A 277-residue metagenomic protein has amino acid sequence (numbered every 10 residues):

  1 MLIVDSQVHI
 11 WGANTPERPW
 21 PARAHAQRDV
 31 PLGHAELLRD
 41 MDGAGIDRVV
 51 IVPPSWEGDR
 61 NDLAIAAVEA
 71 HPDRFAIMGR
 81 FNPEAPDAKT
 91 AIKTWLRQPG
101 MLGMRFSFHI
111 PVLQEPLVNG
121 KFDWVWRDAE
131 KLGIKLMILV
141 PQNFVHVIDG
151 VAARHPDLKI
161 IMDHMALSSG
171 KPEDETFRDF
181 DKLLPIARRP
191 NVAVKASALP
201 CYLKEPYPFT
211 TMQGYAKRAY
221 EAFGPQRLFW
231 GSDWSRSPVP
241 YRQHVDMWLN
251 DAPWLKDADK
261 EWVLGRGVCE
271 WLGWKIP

Functional and structural regions predicted by a protein language model:
M1-S6, A22, A26-R48, K217-R218 (+2 more regions): Mid-to-C-terminal alpha-helical segments outside catalytic/metal-binding sites
M1-W124, D128, L132, I186 (+1 more regions): Mid-domain alpha/beta scaffold segments of enzyme catalytic cores
H9, P54-S55, R80-E84, S107-H109 (+5 more regions): Active-site beta-loop-alpha junctions enriched in small/polar residues
A13-E17, P172, L203, Y241: Short, function-defining helix-loop hinge/capping sites that tune catalysis or transport
L37-D40, R60, A91, V125 (+4 more regions): Alpha-helical packing segments of well-folded alpha/beta enzyme cores
G58-D59, P86, N143-H146, Q243: Short alpha-helical
D59-F75, P156-L158, Q213-E221, H244-P253: Short, electropositive alpha-helical surface patch
L102, E115-F229, I276: Catalytic pocket-lining loop regions of alpha/beta-barrel enzymes, especially the amidohydrolase/enolase/GH5 lineages
